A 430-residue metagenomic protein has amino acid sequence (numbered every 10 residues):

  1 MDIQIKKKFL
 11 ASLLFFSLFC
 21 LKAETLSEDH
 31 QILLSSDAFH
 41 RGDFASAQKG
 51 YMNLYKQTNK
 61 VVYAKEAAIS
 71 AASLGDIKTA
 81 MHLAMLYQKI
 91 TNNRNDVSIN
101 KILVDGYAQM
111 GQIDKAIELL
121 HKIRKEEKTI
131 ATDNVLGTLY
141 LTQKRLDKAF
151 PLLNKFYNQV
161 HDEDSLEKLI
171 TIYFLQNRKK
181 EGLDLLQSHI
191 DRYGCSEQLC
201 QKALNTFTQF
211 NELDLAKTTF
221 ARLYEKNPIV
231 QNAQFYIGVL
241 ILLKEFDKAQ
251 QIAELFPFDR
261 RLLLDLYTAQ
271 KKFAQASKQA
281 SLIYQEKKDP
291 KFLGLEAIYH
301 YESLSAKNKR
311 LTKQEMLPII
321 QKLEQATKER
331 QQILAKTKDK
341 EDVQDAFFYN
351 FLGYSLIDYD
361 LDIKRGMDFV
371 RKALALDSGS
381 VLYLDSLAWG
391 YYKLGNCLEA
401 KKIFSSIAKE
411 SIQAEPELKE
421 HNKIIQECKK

Functional and structural regions predicted by a protein language model:
I3-T25: Classical Sec-dependent N-terminal signal peptides that target proteins to the secretory pathway
L14, E24-D362, V370-R371, A375 (+4 more regions): Alpha-solenoid helical repeat scaffolds
C397-L398: C-terminal structured "cap/appendage" subdomains that terminate the fold
